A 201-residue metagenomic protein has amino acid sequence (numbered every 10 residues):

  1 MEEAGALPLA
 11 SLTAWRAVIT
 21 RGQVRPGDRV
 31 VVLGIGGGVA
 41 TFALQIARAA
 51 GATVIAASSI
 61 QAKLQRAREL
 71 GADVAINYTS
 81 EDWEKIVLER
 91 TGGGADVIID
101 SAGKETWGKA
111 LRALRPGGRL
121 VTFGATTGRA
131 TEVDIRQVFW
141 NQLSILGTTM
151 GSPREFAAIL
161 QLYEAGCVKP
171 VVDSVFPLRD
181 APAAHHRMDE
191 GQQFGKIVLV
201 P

Functional and structural regions predicted by a protein language model:
E2-E81: Mid-domain Rossmann-like dinucleotide-binding core that forms the NAD(H)/NADP(H) cofactor-binding site
G27, A72, G93-D96, V168 (+1 more regions): Local beta-strand N-terminus motif with an aromatic residue
A50, S58-Q61, A102-V171, V175 (+1 more regions): Glycine-rich phosphate-binding loop and adjacent beta-alpha segment of Rossmann(oid) nucleotide-cofactor-binding
I76, I98-I99, V121: N-terminal Rossmann-like NAD(P) cofactor-binding module of classical short-chain dehydrogenase/reductase
D82-G92: Short amphipathic alpha-helix with an adjacent loop that forms part of the alpha/beta core around
R90-V97, F194: A glycine-rich helix->loop->beta "capping" turn within Rossmann-like NAD(P)(H)-dependent oxidoreductase domains
C167-V171, A183-P201: C-terminal capping/lid region of NAD(P)-dependent oxidoreductase domains
